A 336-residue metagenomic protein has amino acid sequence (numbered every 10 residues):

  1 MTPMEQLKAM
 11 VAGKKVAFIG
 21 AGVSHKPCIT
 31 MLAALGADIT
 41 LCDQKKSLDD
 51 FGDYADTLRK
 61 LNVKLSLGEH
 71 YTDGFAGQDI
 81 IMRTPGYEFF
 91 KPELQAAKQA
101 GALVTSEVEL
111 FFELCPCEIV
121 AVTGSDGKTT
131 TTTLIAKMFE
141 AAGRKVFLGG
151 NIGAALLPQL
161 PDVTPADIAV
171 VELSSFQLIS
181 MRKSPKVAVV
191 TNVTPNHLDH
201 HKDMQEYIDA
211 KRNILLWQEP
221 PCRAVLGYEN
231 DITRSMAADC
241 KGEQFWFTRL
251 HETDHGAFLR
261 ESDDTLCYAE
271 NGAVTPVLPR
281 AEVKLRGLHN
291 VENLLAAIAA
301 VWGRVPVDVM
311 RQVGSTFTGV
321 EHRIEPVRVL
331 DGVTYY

Functional and structural regions predicted by a protein language model:
M1-S106, L110: N-terminal leader/targeting and accessory segments in enzymes
M10, I19-A21, T84, K202-Q205 (+1 more regions): Adenine nucleotide phosphate-binding catalytic loops in nucleotide-utilizing enzymes
A21, D43-Q44, S125, N151 (+1 more regions): Cofactor-binding loop segments of dinucleotide-utilizing enzymes, especially the Rossmann-like FAD- and NAD(P)+-binding
A34, T72-A76, P85-Y228, I232-G242 (+1 more regions): Phosphate-binding loop of NTP-binding sites
D38, K64, L103, K145 (+2 more regions): Conserved beta-strand segments of alpha/beta enzyme cores
I39-D43, L148, V170, W246: Short beta-strand "acidic-cap" motif of Rossmann-like dinucleotide-binding folds
F51-T57, P158-D162, P326-R328: Active-site-proximal loop->helix
A55-K60, A96-K98, A237-D239, L250 (+1 more regions): Short, conserved catalytic or adaptor-binding loops enriched in Gly and charged residues
